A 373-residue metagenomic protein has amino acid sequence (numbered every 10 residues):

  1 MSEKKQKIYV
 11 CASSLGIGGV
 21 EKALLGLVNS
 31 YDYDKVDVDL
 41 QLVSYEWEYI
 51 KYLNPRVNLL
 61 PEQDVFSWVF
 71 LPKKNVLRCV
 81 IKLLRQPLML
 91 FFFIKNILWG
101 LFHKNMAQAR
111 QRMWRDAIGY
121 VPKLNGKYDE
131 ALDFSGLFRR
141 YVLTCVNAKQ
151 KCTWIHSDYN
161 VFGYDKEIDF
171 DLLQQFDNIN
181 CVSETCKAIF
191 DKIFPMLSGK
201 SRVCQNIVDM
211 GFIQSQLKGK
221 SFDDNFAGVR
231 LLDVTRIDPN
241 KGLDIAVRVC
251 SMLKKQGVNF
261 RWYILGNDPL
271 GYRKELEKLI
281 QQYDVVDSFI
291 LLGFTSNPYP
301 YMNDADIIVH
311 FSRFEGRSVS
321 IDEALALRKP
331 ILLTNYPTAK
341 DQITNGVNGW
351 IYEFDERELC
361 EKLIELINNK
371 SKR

Functional and structural regions predicted by a protein language model:
S13-I17, K35-N105, S201: N-terminal strand-loop element at the rim of the active site of nucleotide-sugar-dependent glycosyltransferases
E21-G26, V229-K255, K274: A conserved mid-protein helix/loop that constitutes part of the nucleotide-sugar donor-binding site
Q41-W47, V234, R261-E275: Glycosyltransferase donor-sugar binding loop
C152-H156, N160, Q175-Q216: Donor nucleotide-sugar binding/catalytic pocket of nucleotide-sugar-dependent glycosyltransferases
F294, R313: Aromatic "clamp/platform" in nucleotide-sugar-dependent glycosyltransferases that forms part of the donor/acceptor
Y299, R317-A326, P337-D341, V347: Short alpha-helical segment that forms part of, or immediately flanks, the ligand-binding pocket in carbohydrate-active
P330-L333: Short hydrophobic beta-strand element within catalytic cores of glycosyltransferases and related nucleotide-activated
N345-G346, W350-R357, I364-K370: Conserved acidic donor-binding segment of nucleotide-sugar-dependent glycosyltransferases
